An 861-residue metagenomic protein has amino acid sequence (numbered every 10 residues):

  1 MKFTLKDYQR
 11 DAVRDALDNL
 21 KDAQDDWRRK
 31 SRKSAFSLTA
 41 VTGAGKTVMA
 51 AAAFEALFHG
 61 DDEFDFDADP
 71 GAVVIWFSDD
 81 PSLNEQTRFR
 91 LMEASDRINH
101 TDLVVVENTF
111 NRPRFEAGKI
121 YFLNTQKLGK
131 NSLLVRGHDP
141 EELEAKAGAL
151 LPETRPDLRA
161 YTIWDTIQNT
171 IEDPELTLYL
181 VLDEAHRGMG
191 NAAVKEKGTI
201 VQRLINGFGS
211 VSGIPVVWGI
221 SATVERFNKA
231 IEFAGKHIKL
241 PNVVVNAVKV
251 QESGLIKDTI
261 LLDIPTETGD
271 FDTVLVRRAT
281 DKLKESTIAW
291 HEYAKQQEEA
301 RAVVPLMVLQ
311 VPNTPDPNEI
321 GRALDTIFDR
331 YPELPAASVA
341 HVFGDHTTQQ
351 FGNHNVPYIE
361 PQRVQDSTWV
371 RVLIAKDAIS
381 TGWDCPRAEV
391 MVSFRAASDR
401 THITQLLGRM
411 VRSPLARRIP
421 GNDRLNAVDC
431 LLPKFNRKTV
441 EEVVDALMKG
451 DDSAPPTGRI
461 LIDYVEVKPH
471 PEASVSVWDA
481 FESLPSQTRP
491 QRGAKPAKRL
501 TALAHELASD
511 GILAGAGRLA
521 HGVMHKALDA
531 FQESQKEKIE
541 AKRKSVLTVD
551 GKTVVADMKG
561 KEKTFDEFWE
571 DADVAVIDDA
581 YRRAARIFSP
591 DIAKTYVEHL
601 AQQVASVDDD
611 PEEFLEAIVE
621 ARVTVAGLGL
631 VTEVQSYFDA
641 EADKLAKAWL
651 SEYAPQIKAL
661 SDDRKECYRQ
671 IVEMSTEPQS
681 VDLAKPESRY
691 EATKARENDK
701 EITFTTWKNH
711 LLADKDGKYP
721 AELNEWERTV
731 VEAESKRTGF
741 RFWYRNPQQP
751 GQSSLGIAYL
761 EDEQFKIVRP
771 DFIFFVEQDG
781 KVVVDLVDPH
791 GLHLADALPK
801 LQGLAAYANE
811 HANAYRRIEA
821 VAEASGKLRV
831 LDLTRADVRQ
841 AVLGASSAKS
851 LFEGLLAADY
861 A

Functional and structural regions predicted by a protein language model:
M1-K257, T266, A300, P361-Q362 (+3 more regions): N-terminal helicase ATP-binding lobe
T4-A16, T42-A52, L83-N84, A192-K197 (+8 more regions): Phosphate/oxyanion-binding active-site loops and adjacent basic polyanion-contact surfaces
A44, L103, E107, P113-K119 (+9 more regions): Conserved C-terminal RecA-like helicase domain
D69-D80, P305-P312, V787-D788: Conserved RecA-like ASCE P-loop NTPase motor core of nucleic-acid helicases/translocases
T347-E442, P789-A795: Conserved RecA-like P-loop NTPase helicase motor core
R412-A541: Long, hydrophobic alpha-helical segments
L484-E673: Accessory helical-bundle/CTD segments and flexible terminal tails appended to RecA-like ATPase motors
Q602-A861: Electrostatic, structured charged patches in enzyme active sites and in nucleic-acid/phosphate-binding
